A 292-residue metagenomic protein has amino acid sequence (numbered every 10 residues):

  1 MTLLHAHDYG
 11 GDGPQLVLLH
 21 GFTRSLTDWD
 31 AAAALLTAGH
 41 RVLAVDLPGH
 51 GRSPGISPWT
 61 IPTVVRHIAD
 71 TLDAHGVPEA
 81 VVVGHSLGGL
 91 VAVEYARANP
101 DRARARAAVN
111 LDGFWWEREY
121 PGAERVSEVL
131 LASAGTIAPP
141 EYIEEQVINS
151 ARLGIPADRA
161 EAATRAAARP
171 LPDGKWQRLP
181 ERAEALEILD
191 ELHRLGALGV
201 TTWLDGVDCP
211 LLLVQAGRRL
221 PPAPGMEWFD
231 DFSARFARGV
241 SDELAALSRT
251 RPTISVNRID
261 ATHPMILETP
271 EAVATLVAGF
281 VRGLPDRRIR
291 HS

Functional and structural regions predicted by a protein language model:
M1-L16, T37-H40, R66, H75-E79 (+7 more regions): Alpha/beta-hydrolase fold catalytic core
D8-P54: Conserved HGGG/HGGXW glycine-rich cap/lid loop of the alpha/beta-hydrolase fold
D46-G51, F114, A261-T262: Short beta-to-alpha linker loops that shape the active-site pocket of alpha/beta-hydrolase fold enzymes
L47-V83, D101: Active-site loop/oxyanion-hole signature of alpha/beta-hydrolase fold enzymes
G84, G88, A92: Gly/Ala-rich beta-loop-alpha elbow adjacent to hydrolase catalytic centers
R97, A105-E141: Flexible "cap/lid" loop of the alpha/beta hydrolase fold
P172-T250: Conserved serine/cysteine hydrolase catalytic core
A261-P270: Catalytic histidine-centered segment of alpha/beta-hydrolase-like enzymes
